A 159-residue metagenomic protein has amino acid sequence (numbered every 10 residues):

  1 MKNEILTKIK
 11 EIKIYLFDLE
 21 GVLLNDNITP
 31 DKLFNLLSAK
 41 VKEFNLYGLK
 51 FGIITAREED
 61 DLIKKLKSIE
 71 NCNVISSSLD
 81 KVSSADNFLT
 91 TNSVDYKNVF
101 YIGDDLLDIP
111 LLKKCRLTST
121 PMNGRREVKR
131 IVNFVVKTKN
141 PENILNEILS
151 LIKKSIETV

Functional and structural regions predicted by a protein language model:
M1-L19, L23: Non-catalytic pre-domain segments flanking phosphatase-related domains
E11-K13, L49, Y96-N98: Short coil/turn segments at beta-strand junctions that form active-site/ligand-binding loops
F17-L24, I63-I69: Short, basic/glycine-rich phosphate-binding loops at helix/coil junctions that contact nucleotide phosphates
G21, F44, L66, L112 (+1 more regions): Residue-level signal for inorganic ion chemistry
P30-N35, K40, V82-V159: Mg2+-dependent phosphoryl-transfer enzymes with acidic/Ser/Thr/Gly-rich catalytic loops
V41-L66, V74-S76: Substrate-recognition element of Asp-dependent hydrolases with the DxDx(T/V) motif
D60-S93: Helix-adjacent hinge/juxtasegments
